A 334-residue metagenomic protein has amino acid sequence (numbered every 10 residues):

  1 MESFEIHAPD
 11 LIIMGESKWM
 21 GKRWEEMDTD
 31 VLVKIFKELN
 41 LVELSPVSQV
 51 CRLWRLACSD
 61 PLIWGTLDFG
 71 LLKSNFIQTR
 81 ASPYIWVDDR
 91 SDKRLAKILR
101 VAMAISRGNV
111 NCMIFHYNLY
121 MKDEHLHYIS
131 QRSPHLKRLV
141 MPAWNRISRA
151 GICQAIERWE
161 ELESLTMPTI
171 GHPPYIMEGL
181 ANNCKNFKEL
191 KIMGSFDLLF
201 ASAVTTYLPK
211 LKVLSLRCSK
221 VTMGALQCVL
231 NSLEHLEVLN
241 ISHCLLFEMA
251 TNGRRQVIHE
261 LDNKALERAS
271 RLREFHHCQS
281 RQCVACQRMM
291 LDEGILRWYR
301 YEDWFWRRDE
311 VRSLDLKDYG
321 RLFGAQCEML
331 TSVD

Functional and structural regions predicted by a protein language model:
E2-D334: The conserved beta-strand core of Leucine-Rich Repeat
